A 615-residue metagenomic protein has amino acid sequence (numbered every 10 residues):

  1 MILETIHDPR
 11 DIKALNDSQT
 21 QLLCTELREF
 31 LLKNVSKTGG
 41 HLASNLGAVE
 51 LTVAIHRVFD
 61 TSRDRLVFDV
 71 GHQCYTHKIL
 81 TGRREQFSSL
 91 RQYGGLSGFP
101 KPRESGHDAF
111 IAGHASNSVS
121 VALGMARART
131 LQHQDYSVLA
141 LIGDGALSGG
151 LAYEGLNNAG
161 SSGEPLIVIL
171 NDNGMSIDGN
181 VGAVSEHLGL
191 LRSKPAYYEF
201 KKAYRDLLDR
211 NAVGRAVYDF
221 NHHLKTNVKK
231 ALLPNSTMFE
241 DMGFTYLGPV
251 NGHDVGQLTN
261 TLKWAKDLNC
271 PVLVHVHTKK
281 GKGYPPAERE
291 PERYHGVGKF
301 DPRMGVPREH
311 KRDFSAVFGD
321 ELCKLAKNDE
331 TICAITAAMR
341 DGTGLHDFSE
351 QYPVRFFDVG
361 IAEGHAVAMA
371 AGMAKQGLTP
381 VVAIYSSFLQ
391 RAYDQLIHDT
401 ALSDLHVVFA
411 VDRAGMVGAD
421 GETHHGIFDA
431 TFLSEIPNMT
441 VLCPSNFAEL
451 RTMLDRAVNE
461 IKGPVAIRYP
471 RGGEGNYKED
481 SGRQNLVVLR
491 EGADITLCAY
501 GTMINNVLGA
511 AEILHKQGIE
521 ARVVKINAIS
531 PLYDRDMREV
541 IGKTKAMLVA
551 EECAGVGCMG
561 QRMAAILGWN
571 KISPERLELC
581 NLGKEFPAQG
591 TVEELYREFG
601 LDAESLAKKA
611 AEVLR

Functional and structural regions predicted by a protein language model:
M1-T81, M238-L258, V272-V276: N-terminal amphipathic, basic-rich helices that act as targeting or association modules
H41-S162, I332, T336-A337, L345-H346: Cofactor-binding active-site loop characterized by glycine-rich and histidine/acidic residues
S89-V121, L131-D135, S161-R293, G305-E350 (+8 more regions): Thiamine diphosphate
V138, I142-G155, G344, F356 (+3 more regions): Extended, hydrophobic alpha-helical segments in both membrane/secreted and soluble proteins
A152-G155, T261, Q395, M453-L454 (+1 more regions): Short beta-alpha junctions and helix-cap segments that line functional grooves
L442, A457: Catalytic cores of secreted or luminal carbohydrate-active enzymes
